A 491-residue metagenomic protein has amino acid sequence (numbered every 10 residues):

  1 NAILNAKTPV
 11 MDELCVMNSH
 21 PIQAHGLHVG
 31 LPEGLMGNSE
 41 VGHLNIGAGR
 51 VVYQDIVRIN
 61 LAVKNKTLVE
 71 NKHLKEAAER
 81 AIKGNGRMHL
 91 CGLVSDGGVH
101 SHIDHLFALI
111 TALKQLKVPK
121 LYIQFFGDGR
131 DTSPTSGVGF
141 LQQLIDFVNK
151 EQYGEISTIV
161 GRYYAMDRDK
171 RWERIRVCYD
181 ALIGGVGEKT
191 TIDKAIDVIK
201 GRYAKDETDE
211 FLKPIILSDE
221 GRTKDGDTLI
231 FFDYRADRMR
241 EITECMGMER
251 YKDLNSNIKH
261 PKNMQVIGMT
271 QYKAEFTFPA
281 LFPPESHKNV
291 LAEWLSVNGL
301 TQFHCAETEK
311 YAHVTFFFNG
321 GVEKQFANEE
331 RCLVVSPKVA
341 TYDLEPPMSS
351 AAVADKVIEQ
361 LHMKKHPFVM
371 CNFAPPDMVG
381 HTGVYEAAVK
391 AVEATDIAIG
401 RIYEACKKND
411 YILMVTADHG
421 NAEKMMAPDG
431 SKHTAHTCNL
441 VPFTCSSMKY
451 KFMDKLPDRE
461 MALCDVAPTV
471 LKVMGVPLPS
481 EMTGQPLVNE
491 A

Functional and structural regions predicted by a protein language model:
N1-A491: Feature captures the catalytic ectodomains and active-site-proximal regions of enzymes that hydrolyze or transfer
